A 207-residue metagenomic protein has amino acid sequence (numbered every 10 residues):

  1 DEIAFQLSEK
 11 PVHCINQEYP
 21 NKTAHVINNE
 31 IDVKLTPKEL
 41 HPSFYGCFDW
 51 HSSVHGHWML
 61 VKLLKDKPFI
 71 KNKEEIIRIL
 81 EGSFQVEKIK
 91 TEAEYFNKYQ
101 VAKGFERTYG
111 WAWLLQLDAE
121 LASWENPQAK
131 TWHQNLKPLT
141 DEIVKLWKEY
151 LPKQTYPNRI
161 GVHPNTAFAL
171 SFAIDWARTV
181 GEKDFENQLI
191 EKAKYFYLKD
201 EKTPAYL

Functional and structural regions predicted by a protein language model:
D1, G46-H51, G104-F105: Structural motif
D1-Y45: Low-complexity, Ser/Thr/Pro/Gly-enriched N-terminal "stalk/linker" regions
S8-C14, E18, G46-V54, P164-S171: Alpha-helical bundle segments that constitute or directly flank the non-heme di-iron/ferroxidase center
E9-N16, P20, P42-G46, E81 (+5 more regions): HEAT/HEAT-like alpha-solenoid repeats
E18, L63, L121, V180 (+2 more regions): Alpha-helical solenoid scaffolds that mediate protein-protein interactions, centered on TPR/SEL1-like repeats but also
K38, V54, V61-W176, V180: Extended ligand-binding groove/face enriched in aromatic
L40-H51, L64: A short N-terminal beta->alpha junction/helix N-cap motif
K183-L207: Aromatic-anchored, glycine/proline-accented short structural segments that stabilize local strand-turns or short
